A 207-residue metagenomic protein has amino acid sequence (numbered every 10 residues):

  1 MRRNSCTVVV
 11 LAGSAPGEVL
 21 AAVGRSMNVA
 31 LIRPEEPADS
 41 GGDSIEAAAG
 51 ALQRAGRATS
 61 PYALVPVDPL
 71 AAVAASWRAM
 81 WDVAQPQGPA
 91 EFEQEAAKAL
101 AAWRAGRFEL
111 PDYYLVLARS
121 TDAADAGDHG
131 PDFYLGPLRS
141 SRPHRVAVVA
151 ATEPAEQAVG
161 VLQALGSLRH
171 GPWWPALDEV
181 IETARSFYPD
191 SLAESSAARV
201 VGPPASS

Functional and structural regions predicted by a protein language model:
M1-V8: Extreme N-terminal, non-catalytic leader segments that precede Walker-type/kinase nucleotide-binding cores
R2, A15, S120-S207: NTP-dependent small-molecule kinase module
V8-S14: A structural/positional concept
V9, I32, D112-L117, V146-A150: Hydrophobic/aromatic beta-strand patches that form the interior of the parallel beta-sheet core in alpha/beta enzyme
S14-P61: Conserved substrate/cofactor phosphate-moiety recognition/catalytic segment in nucleotide-dependent phosphotransferases
V19-A22, A74-R78, G160-V161: A short acidic (Asp/Glu
M27, L110, S141-R142: Short, structured coil segments at secondary-structure junctions
L52-G56, Y62-L138: ATP-dependent NMP and nucleoside kinases share a basic, alpha-helical "lid"
